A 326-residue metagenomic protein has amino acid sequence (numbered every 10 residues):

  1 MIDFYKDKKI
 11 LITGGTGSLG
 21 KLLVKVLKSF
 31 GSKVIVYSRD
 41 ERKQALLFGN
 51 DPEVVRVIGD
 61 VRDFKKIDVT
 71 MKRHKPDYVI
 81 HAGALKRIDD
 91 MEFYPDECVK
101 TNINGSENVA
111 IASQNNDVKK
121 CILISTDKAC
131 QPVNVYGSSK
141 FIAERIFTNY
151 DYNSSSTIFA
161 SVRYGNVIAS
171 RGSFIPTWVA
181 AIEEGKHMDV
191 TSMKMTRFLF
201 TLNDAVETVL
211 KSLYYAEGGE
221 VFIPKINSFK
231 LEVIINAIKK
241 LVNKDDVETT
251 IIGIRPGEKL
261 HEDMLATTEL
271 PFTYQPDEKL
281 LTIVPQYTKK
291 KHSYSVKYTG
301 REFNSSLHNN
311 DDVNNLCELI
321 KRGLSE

Functional and structural regions predicted by a protein language model:
M1-F4, R145-N166, S173-E326: Strand-loop microenvironment adjacent to phosphate/nucleotide-handling motifs in alpha/beta enzyme folds
K8-F30: N-terminal Rossmann NAD(P)H-binding glycine-rich loop of SDR-like oxidoreductase domains
S32-K43: Conserved glycine-rich Rossmann-like NAD(P)H-binding loop of the short-chain dehydrogenase/reductase
S38, V57-I58, K100, S192 (+1 more regions): Conserved residues in the N-terminal Rossmann fold of short-chain dehydrogenase/reductase
D40, D127, N227: Residues in the short beta-alpha loop(s) of Rossmann-like NAD(P)-binding domains
R56, C98, C121, F159-V162: Hydrophobic/aromatic anchor residues within beta-strands of the central parallel beta-sheet of Rossmann-like
I58-Y78: Conserved Rossmann-fold cofactor-binding substructure of NAD(P)-dependent oxidoreductases
H81, L85-D89, F93-R145, N149: Conserved Rossmann-fold NAD(P)-dependent oxidoreductase catalytic core, especially the SDR/UDP-sugar
